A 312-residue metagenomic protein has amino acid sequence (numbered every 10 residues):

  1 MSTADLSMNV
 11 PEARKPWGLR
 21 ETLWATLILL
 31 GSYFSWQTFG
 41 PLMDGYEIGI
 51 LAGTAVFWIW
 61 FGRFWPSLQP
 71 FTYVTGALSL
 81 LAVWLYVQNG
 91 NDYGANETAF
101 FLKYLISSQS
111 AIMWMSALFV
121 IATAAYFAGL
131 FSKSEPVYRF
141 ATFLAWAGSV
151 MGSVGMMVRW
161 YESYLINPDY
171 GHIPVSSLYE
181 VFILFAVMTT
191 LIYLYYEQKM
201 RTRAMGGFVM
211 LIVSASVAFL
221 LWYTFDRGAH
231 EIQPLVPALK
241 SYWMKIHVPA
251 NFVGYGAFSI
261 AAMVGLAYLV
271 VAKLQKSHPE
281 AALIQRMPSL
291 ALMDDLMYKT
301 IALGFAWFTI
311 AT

Functional and structural regions predicted by a protein language model:
S2-E97, L105-I232, L239, W243-K276 (+1 more regions): Hydrophobic cores of alpha-helical transmembrane segments in multi-pass integral membrane proteins
L235, L239, E280-L283: Generic structural signal of hydrophobic/aromatic residues within well-ordered alpha-helices of folded domains
H278-L290: Cytosolic, membrane-interface loops and tails of multi-pass inner-membrane proteins
